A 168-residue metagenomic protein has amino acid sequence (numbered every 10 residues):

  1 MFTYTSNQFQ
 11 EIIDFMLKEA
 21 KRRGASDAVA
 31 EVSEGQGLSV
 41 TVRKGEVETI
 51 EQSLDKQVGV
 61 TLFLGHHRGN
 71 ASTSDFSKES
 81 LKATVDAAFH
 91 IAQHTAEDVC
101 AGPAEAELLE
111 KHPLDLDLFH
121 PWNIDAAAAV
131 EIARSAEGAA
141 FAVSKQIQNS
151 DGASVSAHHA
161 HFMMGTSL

Functional and structural regions predicted by a protein language model:
M1-L168: Active-site bordering "gate/hinge" segments that shape substrate access to catalytic or cofactor-binding pockets
